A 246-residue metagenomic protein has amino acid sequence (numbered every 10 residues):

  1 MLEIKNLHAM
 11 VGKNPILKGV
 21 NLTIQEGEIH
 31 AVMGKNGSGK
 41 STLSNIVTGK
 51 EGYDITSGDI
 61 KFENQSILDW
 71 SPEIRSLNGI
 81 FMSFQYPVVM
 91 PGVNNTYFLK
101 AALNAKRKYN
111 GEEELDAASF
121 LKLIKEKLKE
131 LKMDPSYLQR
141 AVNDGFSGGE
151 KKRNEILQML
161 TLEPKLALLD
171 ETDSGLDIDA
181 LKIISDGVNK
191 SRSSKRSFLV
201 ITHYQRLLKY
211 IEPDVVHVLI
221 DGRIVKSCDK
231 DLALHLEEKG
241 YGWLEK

Functional and structural regions predicted by a protein language model:
L2-I4, L17: Conserved structural motif at the start of ABC-family nucleotide-binding domains
N14-P15, I74, K182: Short coil-to-beta microelement around the adenine-binding A-loop and adjacent beta1/P-loop entry of ABC ATPase
I24-E26: Conserved hydrophobic segment flanking the Walker A/P-loop of ABC-type ATPase nucleotide-binding domains
M33-K35: The feature captures the beta-strand-to-loop junction immediately N-terminal to the Walker
D59-R75, N143: ABC ATPase NBD Q-loop/coupling interface
V88-K165: ABC-family P-loop ATPase nucleotide-binding domains
E171-T172, D179: Walker B catalytic motif
V215, L219, R223-K246: Conserved beta-strand-loop-alpha-helix hinge in the C-terminal portion of ABC ATPase nucleotide-binding domains
